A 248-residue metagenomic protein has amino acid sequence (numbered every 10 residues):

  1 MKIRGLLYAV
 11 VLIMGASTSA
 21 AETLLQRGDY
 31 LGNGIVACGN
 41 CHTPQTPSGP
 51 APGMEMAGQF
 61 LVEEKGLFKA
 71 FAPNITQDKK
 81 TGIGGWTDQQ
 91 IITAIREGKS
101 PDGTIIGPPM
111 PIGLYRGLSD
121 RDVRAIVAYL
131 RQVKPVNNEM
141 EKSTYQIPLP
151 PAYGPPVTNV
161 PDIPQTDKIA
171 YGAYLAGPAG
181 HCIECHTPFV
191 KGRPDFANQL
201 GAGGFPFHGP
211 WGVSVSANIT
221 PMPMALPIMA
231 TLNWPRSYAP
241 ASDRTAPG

Functional and structural regions predicted by a protein language model:
M1-G5: Positively charged n-region of N-terminal signal peptides that target proteins for export
L7-A16: Bacterial N-terminal signal peptides
S17-N33, S48, P150-G177: Electrostatic cytochrome c docking/interface patches
T23-L25, D88, D122, Y129-V133 (+2 more regions): Ligand-binding pocket scaffold of soluble enzyme catalytic domains
G28, I35-Q45, I91, I126 (+3 more regions): The canonical Cys-X-X-Cys-His
C41-P47, R96, P111, R131-Q132 (+1 more regions): Detector for the c-type heme attachment site
G58-I92, G113-V123, N198-R244: Electron-transfer interface patches adjacent to heme c in soluble/periplasmic c-type cytochromes and di-/multiheme
N137-L149: Extended, well-folded interaction surfaces typified by the phenylalanyl-tRNA synthetase beta subunit core
